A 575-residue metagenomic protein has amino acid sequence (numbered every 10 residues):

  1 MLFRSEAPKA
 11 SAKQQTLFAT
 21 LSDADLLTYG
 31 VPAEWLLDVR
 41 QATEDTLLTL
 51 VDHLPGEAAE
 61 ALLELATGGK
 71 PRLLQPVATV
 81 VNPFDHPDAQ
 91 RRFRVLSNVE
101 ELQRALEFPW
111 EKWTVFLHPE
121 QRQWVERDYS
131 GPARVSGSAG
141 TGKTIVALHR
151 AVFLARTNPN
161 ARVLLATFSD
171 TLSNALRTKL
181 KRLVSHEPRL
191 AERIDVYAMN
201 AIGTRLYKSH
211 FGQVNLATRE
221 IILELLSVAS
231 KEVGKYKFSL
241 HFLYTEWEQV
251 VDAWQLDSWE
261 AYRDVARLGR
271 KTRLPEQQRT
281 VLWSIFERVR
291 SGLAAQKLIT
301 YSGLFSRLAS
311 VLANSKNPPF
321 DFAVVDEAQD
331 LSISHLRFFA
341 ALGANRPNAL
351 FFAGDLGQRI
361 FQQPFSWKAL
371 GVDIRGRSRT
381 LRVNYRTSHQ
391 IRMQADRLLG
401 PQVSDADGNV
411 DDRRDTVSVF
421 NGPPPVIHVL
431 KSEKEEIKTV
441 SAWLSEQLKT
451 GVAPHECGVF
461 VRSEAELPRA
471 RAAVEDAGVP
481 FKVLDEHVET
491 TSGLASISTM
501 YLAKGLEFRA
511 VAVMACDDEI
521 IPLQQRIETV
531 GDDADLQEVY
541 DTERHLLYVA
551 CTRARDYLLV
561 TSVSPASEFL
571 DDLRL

Functional and structural regions predicted by a protein language model:
M1, T16, L21-E34, R177-V251 (+2 more regions): Conserved P-loop NTPase-based nucleic-acid remodeling module centered on helicase motor cores
F3, S11, L37-E57, S209-Q278: ATP-hydrolysis module of ASCE/P-loop NTPase motor domains, specifically the Walker B Asp-Glu catalytic pair
F3-Q103: N-terminal accessory nucleic-acid engagement/regulatory domains that precede and modulate ATP-driven motor cores
R91-R94, D252-A261, G400-N409: Proline-centered turn/helix-capping motifs that create local helix->coil transitions or kinks
L96-H118: N-terminal pre-Walker A segment at the start of P-loop NTPase domains
W110, T114, H118-R162, F168-L216 (+10 more regions): Conserved helicase motor core of SF1/SF2 NTP-dependent helicases
V228, Y557-L558: Catalytic/regulatory signature loops of cyclic-dinucleotide turnover enzymes and related class III nucleotidyl cyclases
